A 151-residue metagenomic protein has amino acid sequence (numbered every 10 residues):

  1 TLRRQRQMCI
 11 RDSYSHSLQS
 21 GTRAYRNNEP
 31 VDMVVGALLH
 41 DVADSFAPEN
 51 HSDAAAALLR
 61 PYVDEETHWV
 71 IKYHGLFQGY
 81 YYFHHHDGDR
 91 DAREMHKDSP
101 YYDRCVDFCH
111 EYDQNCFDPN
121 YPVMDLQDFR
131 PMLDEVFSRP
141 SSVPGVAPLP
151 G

Functional and structural regions predicted by a protein language model:
T1-I10: Single conserved hydrophobic/aromatic residue that forms the stacking wall/gate of nucleotide- or nucleobase-binding
S15, G21-F117: Divalent metal-dependent catalytic cores for phosphoryl transfer on phosphate-bearing substrates
D118-G151: Charged phosphate-binding loop/patch that engages nucleotide di/tri-phosphates or the phosphate backbone of nucleic
